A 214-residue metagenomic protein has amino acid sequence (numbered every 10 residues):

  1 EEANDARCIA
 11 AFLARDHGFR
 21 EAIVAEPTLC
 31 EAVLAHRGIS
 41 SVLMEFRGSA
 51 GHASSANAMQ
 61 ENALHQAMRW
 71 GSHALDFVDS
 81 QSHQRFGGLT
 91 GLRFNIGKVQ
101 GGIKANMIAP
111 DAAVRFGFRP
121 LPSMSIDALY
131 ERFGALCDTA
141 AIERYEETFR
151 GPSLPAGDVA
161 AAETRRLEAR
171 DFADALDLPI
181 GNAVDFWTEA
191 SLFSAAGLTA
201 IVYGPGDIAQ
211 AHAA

Functional and structural regions predicted by a protein language model:
E1-S41: Acidic/histidine-rich catalytic neighborhood of metal-dependent amide-processing enzymes
P27, L34, S41-A214: Metal-dependent amide/peptide-bond hydrolase catalytic core, centered on the "pita-bread" metallohydrolase fold
